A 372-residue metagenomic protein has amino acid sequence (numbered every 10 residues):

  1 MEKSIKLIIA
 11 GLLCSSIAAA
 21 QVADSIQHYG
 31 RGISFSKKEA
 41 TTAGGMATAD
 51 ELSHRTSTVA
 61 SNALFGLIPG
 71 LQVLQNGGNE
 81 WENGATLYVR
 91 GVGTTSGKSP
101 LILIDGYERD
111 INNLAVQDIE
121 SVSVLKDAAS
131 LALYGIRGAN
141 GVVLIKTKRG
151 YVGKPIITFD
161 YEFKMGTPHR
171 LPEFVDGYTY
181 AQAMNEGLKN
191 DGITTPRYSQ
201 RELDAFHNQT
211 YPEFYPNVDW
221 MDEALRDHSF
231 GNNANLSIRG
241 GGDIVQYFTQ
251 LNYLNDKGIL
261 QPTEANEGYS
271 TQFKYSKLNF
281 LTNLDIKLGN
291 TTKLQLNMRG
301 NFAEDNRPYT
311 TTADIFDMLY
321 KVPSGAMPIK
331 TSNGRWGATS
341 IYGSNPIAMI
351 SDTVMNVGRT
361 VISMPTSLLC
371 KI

Functional and structural regions predicted by a protein language model:
M1-L281, K293-L294: Short, small/polar-rich motifs associated with maturation and membrane association, primarily at protein termini
S16-I17, Q200, S332-N333, I350-D352: Compositionally biased regions
L64, T249, G334-R335, T366: Generic structural signal marking isolated hydrophobic packing positions within regular secondary structure
K148, I341-Y342: Secondary-structure transition/turn motif
T167-Q200, N301-S340: A surface-exposed, glycine/aromatic-enriched loop/edge motif typical of exported proteins
Y215-N217, S344-M349: Short glycine/proline-rich turn/loop motifs
L225-Q246, N252, D285-K287, N297-N301 (+1 more regions): Outer-membrane beta-barrel transmembrane strands
